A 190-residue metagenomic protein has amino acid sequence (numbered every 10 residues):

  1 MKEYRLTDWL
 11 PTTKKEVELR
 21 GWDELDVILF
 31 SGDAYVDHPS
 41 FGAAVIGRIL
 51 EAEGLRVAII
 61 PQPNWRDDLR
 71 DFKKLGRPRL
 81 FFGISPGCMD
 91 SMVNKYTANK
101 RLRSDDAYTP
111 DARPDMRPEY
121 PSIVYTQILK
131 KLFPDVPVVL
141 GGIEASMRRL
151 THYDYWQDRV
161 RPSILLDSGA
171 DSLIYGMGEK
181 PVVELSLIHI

Functional and structural regions predicted by a protein language model:
M1-G21: Short N-terminal or domain-adjacent regulatory/targeting segments
L25-S31, H38-G76: Nucleic acid-processing catalytic cores of prokaryotic defense/repair systems
M92-P118: A solvent-exposed, charged loop/short amphipathic helix patch at secondary-structure junctions
Y125-D135: Surface-exposed amphipathic alpha-helices with a cationic face
F133-I143, M147: Short beta-strand/loop segments at the ligand-binding rim of alpha/beta enzyme cores
D171: Conserved, mostly hydrophobic/aromatic
I188-I190: Conserved small/polar residues in nucleotide/adenosyl-binding loops
